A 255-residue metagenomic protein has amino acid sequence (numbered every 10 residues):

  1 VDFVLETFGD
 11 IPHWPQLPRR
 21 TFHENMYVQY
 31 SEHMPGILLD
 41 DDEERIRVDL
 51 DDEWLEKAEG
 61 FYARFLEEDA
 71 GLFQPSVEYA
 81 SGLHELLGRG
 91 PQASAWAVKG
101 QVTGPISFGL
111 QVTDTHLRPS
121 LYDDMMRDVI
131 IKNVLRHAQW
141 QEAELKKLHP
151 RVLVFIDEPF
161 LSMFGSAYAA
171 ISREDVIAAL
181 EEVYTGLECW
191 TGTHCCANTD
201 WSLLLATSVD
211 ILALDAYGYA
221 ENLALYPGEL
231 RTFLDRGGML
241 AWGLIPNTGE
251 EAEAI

Functional and structural regions predicted by a protein language model:
V1-P119, G238: Alpha/beta catalytic barrel-like cores
D10-L17, W96-V102, V152-D157, T191-C195 (+2 more regions): Hydrophobic faces of well-ordered beta-strands that scaffold small-molecule active sites in alpha/beta enzyme cores
A70-G88, D124-Q139, A254-I255: Glycine-rich anion/phosphate-binding loops
Y79-W96, L135-P150, P227-F233: Short amphipathic alpha-helices and their capping/turn segments at secondary-structure boundaries
L83, G88, R173-C189, F233-D235: Alpha-helix-loop-beta-strand connector modules within alpha/beta enzyme cores
K99-L117, K146-D175: Active-site-proximal loop/short-helix segments that contain or immediately flank catalytic acid/base residue(s)
V129-I130, S172, E188-L205, D210-A224 (+1 more regions): Catalytic beta/alpha-barrel core
D210-I255: Catalytic-face loop-and-helix region of soluble metabolic enzyme cores
